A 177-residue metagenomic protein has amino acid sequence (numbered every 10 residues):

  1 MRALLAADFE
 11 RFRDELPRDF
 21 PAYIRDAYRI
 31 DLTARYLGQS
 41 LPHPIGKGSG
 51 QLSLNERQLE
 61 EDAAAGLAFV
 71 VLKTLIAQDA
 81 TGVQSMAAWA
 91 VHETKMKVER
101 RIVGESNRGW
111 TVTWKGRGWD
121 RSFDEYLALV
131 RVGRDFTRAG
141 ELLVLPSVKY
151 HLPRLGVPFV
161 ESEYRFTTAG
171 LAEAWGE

Functional and structural regions predicted by a protein language model:
M1-L5: N-terminal donor/sugar-recognition subdomains of glycan-related enzymes, prototypically the membrane-proximal stem
A6-E10, D14-Y23, S49-Q51, N55-E177: Active-site entrance/lid segments in N-terminal catalytic domains of soluble metabolic enzymes
R25-G46: N-terminal amphipathic alpha-helix/helix-capping segment at the start of soluble metabolic enzymes
